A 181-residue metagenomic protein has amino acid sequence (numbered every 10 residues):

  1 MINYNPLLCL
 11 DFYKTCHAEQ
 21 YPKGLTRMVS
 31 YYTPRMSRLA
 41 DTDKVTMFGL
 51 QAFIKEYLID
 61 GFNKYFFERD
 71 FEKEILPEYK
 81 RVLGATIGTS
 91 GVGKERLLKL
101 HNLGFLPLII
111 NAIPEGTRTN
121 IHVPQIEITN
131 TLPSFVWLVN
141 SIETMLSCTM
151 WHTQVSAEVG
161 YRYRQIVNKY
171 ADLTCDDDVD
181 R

Functional and structural regions predicted by a protein language model:
M1-R181: Ordered alpha/beta subdomains of enzyme catalytic regions
